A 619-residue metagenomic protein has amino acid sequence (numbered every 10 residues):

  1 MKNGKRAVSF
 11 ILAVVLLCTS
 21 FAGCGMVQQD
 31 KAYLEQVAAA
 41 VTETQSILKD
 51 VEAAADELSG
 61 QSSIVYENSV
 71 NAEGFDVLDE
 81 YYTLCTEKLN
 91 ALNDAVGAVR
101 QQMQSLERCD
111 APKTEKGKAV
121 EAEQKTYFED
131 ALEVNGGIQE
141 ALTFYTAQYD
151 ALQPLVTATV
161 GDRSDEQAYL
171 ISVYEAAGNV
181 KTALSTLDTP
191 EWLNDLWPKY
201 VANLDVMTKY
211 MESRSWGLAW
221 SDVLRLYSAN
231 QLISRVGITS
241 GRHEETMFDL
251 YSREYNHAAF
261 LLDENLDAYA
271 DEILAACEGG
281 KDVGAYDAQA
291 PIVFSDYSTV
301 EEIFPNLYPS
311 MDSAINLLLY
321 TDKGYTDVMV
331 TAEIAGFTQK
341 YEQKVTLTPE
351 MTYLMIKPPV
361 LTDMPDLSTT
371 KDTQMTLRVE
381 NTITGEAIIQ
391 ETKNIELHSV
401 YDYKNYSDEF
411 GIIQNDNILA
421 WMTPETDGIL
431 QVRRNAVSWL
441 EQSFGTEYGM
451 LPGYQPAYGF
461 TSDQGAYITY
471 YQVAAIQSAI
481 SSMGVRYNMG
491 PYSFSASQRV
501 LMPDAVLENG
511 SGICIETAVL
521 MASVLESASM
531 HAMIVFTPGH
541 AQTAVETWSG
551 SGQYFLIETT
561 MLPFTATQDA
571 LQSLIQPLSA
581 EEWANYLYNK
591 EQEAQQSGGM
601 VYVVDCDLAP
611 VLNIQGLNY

Functional and structural regions predicted by a protein language model:
M1-I11: Bacterial N-terminal signal peptides that target proteins for export
L12, L16-S20, L525: Hydrophobic core
C24-Y33, A270-Y619: A structural boundary/capping signal
V27-T86, K118-G136, E140-E175: Immediate post-signal-peptide N-terminus of mature secreted/exported proteins
T42, K49, D56, T83 (+11 more regions): Solvent-exposed, polar/charged alpha-helical surfaces in well-ordered, non-transmembrane soluble domains, broadly
G97, Q104, T143, A147-D150 (+4 more regions): Sec-exported extracytoplasmic/periplasmic mature domains
A111-F248: Extended amphipathic alpha-helical interaction segments
Q231-G280: A cross-kingdom marker for long, charged
